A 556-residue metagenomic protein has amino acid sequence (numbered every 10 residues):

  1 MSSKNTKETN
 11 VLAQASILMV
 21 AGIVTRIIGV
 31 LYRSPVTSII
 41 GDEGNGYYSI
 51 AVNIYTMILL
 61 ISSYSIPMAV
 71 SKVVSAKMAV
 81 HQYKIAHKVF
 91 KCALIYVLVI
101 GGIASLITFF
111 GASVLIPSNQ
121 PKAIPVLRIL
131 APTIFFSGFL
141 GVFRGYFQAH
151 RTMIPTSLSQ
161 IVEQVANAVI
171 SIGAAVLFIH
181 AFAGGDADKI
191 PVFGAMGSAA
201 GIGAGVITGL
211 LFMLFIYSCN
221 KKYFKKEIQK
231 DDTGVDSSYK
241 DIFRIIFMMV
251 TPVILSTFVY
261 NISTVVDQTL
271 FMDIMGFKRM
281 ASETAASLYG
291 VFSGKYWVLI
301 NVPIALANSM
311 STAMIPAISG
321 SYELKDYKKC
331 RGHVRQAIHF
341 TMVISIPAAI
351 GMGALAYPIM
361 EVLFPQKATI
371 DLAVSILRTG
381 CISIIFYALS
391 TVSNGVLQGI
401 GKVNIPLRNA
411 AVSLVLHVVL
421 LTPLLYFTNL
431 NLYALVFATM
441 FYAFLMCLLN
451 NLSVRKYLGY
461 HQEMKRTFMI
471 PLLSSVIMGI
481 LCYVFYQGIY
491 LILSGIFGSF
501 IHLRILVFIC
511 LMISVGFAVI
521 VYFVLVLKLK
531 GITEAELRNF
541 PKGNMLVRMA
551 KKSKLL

Functional and structural regions predicted by a protein language model:
M1, G173-A181, A204-V235, Q268 (+2 more regions): C-terminal transmembrane helix end/exit motif
M1-I28, K84, K88, T233-N261 (+2 more regions): N-terminal membrane topogenesis motif
N10-M68, S105, I134, T251-D273: Signature of the first transmembrane helix
S16-A21, P132, F147-L177, S393-T422: Alpha-helical transmembrane segments of multi-pass membrane transporters/permeases
V36-M57, K122, D188-M196, R244-M249 (+2 more regions): Interfacial/gating helices of multi-pass transporter permease domains
Y64-A79, I304-D326: Helix-loop junctions and terminal segments of transmembrane helices in multi-pass membrane transport/translocation
S113-L130, G353-I384, F497-H502: Interfacial segments at transmembrane-helix termini and the short loops linking adjacent helices
Y486-L556: Membrane-proximal transmembrane or re-entrant/amphipathic helices at the cytosolic face
